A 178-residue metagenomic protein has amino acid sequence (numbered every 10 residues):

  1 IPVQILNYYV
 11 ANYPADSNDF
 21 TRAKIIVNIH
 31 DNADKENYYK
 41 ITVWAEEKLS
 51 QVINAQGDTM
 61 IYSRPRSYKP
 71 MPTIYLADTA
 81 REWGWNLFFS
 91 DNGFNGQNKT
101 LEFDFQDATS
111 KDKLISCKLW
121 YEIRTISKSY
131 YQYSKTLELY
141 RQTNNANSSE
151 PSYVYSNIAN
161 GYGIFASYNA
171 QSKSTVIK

Functional and structural regions predicted by a protein language model:
I1-K178: A sequence/structural signal for flexible, mid-protein segments enriched in small/helix-disrupting residues
